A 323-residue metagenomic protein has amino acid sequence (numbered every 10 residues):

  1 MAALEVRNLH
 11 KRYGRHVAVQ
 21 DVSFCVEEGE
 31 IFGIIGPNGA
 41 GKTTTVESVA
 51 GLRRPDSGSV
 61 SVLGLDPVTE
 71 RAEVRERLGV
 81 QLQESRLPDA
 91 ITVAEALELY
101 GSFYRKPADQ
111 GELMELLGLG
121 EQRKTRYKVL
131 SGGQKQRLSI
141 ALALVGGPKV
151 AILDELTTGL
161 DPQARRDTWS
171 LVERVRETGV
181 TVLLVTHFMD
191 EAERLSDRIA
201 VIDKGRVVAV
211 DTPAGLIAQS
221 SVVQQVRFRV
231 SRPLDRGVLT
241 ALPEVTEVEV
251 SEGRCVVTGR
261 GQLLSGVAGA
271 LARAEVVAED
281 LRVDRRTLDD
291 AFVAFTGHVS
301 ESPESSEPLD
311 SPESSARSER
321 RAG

Functional and structural regions predicted by a protein language model:
A2-V6, K11-K204, A209: ABC transporter nucleotide-binding domains
E28, E121, V230-R232, G261 (+1 more regions): Non-catalytic surface loops within mature trypsin-like serine protease
R75, G79, M114, I217 (+2 more regions): Conserved protein kinase catalytic domain
G79, G101, R105, A200 (+4 more regions): A generic structural signal for secondary-structure junctions that act as hinges or helix/strand caps at the edges
S170-T258: ABC transporter nucleotide-binding domain
G261-G323: C-terminal coupling/interaction segments
